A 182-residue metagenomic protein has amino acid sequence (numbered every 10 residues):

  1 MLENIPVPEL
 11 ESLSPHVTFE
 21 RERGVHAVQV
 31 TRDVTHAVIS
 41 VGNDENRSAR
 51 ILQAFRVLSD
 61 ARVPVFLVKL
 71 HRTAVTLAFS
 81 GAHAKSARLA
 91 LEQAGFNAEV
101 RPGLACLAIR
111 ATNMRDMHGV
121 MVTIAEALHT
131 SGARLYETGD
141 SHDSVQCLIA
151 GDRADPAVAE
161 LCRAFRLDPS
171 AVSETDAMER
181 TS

Functional and structural regions predicted by a protein language model:
M1-S182: A conserved regulatory-domain signal marking ACT and ACT-like small-molecule sensing domains and adjacent regulatory
